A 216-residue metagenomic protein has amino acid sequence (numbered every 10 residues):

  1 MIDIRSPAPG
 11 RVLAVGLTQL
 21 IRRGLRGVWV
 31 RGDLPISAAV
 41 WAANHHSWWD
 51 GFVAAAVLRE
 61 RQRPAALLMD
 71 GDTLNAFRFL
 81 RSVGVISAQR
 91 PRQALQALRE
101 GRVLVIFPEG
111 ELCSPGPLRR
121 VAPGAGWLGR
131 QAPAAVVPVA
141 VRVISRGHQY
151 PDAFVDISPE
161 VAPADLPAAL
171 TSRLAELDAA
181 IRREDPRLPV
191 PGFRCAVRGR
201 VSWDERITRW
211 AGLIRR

Functional and structural regions predicted by a protein language model:
I2-R5, P9, S37, R90-R216: Non-catalytic C-terminal accessory region of glycerolipid acyltransferases and related lyso-lipid remodeling enzymes
P9-H45: Helix-to-loop junction immediately C-terminal to a conserved catalytic motif
A14-V15, F52, L74, P91-R92 (+1 more regions): Residue-level marker for well-ordered alpha-helical positions
L17-Q19, A54, L67-M69, V103 (+1 more regions): Catalytic cores of transferase enzymes with a strong primary signal for eukaryotic protein kinases
L20, D72, V141-R142: An acidic- and aromatic-residue-enriched active-site/binding cleft used to recognize and process polar
G24-V28, G84-Q93: Glycine-rich, highly charged phosphate/nucleotide-binding loops
R26, R63, P151-A153: Residue-level signal for beta-strand positions within conserved beta-sheet cores that form or flank
D33-Q89: Catalytic core of membrane glycerolipid acyltransferases/transacylases, capturing the structured, soluble-facing
